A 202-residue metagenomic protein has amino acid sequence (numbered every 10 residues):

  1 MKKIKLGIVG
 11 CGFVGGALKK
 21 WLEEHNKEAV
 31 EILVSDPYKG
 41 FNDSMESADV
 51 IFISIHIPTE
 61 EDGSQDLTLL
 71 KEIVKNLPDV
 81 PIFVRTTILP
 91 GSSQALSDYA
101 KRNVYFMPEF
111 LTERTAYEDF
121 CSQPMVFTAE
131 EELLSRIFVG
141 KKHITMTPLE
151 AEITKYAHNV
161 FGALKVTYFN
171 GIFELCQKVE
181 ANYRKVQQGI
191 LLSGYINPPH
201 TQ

Functional and structural regions predicted by a protein language model:
M1-Q202: Structural/interface elements that position substrates and couple domains in central-metabolism enzymes
